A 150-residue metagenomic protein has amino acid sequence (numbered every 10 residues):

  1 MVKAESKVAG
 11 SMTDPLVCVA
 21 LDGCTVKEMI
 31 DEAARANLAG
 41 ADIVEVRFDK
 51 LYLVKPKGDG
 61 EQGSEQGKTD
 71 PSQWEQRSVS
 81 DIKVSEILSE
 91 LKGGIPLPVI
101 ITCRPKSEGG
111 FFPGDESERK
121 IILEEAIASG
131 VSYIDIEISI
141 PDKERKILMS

Functional and structural regions predicted by a protein language model:
M1-D31: N-terminal amphipathic alpha-helix/helix-capping segment at the start of soluble metabolic enzymes
K7-S11, A33-G40, D81-P96, E124-S129 (+1 more regions): Acidic (Asp/Glu)-rich catalytic clusters
P15-L21, V44-V46, V99-C103, S132-I136 (+1 more regions): Hydrophobic faces of well-ordered beta-strands that scaffold small-molecule active sites in alpha/beta enzyme cores
D22, I43-L51, R77-V79, I122-L123 (+1 more regions): Catalytic beta/alpha-barrel core
C24-N37, G114-E125: Short, acidic/polar
I43-E90, P141: Glycine-rich, proline-tolerant flexible connector loops at the mouths of alpha/beta enzymes
L91-K92, V99-I136, I140-K143: Glycine/small-residue-rich loop that forms an oxyanion/phosphate-binding "nest" at active or ligand-binding sites
